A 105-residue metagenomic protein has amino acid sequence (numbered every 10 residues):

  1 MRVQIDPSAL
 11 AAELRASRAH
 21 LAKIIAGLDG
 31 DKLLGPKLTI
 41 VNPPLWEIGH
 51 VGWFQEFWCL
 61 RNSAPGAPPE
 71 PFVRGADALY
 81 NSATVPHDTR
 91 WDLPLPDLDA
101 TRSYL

Functional and structural regions predicted by a protein language model:
M1-A26: Generic start-of-chain signal for non-secretory N-termini
M1-A9, W58-L105: Short, helix-capping/interhelical loops that line the mouth of catalytic, cofactor-, or ligand-binding pockets
D6-L10, K37-I48, L98: Membrane-entry segments of alpha-helical transmembrane domains in multi-pass membrane proteins
L14-L21, P44-W58, Y80-H87, R102-L105: Alpha-helical transition-metal enzyme core signature, strongest for iron centers
A19-P43, L60-P69: Helix-loop segments that flank and shape redox-cofactor active sites
K32-N42, Q55, H87-P94: Glycine-/proline-rich flexible loop or hinge segments
